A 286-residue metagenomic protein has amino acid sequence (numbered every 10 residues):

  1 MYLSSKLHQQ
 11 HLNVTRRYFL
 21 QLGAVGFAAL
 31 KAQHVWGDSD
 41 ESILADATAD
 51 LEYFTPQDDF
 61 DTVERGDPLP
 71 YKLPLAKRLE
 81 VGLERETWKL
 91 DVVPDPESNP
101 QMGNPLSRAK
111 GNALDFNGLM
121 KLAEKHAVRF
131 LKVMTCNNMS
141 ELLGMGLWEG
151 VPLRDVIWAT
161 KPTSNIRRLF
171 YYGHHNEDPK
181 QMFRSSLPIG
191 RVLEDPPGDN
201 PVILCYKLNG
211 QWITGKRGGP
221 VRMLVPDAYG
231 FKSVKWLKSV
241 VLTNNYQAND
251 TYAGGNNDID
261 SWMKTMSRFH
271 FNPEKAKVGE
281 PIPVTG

Functional and structural regions predicted by a protein language model:
M1-V14, Y18: N-terminal secretory signal peptides
T15-A28, L153, M223, G286: N-terminal export leaders
A28-A29, P162: A generic secondary-structure boundary signal that marks alpha-helix termini
D38-T285: Structured, non-membrane catalytic/scaffold regions adjacent to prosthetic-group chemistry
